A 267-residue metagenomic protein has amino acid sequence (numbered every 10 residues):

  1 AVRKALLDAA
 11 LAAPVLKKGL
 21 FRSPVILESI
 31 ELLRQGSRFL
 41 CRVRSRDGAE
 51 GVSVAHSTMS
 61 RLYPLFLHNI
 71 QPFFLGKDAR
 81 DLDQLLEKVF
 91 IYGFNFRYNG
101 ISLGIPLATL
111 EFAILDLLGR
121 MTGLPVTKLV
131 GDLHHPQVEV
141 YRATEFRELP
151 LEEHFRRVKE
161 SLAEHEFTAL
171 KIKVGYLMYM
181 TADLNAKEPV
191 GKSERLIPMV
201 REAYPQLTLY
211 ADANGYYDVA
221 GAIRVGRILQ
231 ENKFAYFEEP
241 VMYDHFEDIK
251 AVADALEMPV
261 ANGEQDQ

Functional and structural regions predicted by a protein language model:
A1-L7: N-terminal export leaders
D8-H56: Structured beta-strand/loop patches that form or line metal/cofactor-binding pockets in enzymes
L27, G48, I70, L110 (+4 more regions): Conserved, mostly hydrophobic/aromatic
R38, Y63, H245-I249: Short, well-ordered alpha-helical microsegments
R46-M121: Metal- or metallocofactor-binding catalytic centers and their adjacent structured scaffolds across diverse enzyme
E111-L149: Glycine-rich, aromatic-flanked loop segments that form ligand/cofactor-binding clefts across common enzyme folds
P136-L256: Metal-dependent enolase-superfamily TIM-barrel catalytic cores that perform enediolate-based chemistry
P240-D244, N262-Q267: A general structural motif
